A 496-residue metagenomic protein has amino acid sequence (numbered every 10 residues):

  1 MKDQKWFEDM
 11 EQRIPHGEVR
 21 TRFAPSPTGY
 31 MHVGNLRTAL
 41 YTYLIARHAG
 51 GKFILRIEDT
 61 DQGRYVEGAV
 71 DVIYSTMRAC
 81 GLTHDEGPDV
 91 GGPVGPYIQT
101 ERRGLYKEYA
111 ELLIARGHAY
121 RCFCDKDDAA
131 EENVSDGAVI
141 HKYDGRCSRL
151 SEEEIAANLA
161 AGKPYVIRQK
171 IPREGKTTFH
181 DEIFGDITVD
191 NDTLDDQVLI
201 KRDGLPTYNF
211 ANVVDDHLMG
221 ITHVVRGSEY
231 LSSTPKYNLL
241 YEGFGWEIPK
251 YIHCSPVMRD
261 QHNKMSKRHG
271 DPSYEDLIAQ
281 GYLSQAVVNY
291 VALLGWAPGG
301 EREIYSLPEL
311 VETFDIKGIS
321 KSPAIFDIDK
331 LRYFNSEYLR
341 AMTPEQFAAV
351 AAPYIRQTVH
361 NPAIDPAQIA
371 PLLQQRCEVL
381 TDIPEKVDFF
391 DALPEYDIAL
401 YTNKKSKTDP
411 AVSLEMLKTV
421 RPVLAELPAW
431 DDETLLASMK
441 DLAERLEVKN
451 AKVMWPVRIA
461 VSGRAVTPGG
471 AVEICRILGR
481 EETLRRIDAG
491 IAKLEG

Functional and structural regions predicted by a protein language model:
M1-D136, S233-W246: N-terminal Rossmann-like or analogous alpha/beta NTP/dinucleotide-binding catalytic cores that position adenine
M1-Y30, G50-F53, A157, E174 (+6 more regions): Non-catalytic terminal extensions that flank enzyme cores
M31-V33, L277-Q285, K321-D327, H360-I369 (+1 more regions): Structural motif
T42, I73, L113, G117 (+8 more regions): Residue-level signal for inorganic ion chemistry
R47-D61, F210-H223, F244-M258, T467-A471 (+2 more regions): Glycine-rich phosphate/pyrophosphate-binding loops and their adjacent beta-strand/loop elements at enzyme active sites
L112, Y120-H253, R259-M265, P298 (+1 more regions): Active-site cores that bind ATP or allylic diphosphates and position pyrophosphate for catalysis
P344-L446: Small-residue-rich helix-loop
E433-L494: Charged substrate- and nucleic-acid-binding regions of tRNA-handling and nucleotidyl-transfer enzymes, centered on
